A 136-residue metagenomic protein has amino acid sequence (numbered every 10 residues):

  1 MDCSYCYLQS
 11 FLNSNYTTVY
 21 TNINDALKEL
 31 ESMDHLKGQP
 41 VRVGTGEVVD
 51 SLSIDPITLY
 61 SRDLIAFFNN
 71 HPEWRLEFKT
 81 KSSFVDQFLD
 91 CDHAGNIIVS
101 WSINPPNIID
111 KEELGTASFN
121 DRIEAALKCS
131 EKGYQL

Functional and structural regions predicted by a protein language model:
M1-C3: Cysteine-centered iron-sulfur cluster-binding motifs in ferredoxin-type domains/subunits of redox enzymes
Y5-S100: Conserved Radical SAM active-site core
Y16-T21, K111-A117: Short, exposed beta-strand "edge-strand" segments with a Pro/Gly-rich flavor and a Y/T-containing core
D34, H71-R75, N104-N107, A126-S130: Short, surface-exposed, polar/charged, turn-prone segments marking secondary-structure boundaries
V49-S53, N107-T116: Surface-exposed cleft-lining segments at the edges of enzyme active sites
G95-E113: PAPS-dependent sulfotransferase catalytic domain
N120-L136: Conserved C-terminal portion of the radical SAM core fold that forms the substrate/S-adenosylmethionine-binding
